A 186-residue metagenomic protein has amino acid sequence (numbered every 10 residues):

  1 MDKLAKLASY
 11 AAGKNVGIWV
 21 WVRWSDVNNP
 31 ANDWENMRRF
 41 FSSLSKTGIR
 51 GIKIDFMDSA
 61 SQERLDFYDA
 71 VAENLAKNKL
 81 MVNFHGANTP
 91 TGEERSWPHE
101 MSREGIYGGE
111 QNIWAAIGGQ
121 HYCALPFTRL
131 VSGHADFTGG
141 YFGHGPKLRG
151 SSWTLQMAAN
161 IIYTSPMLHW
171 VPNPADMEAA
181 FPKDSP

Functional and structural regions predicted by a protein language model:
M1-S152: Aromatic- and carboxylate-enriched substrate-binding clefts and catalytic-loop regions of carbohydrate-active enzymes
G145-P186: Glycine-rich, aromatic-lined ligand/substrate-binding cores of catalytic and carbohydrate-binding domains
